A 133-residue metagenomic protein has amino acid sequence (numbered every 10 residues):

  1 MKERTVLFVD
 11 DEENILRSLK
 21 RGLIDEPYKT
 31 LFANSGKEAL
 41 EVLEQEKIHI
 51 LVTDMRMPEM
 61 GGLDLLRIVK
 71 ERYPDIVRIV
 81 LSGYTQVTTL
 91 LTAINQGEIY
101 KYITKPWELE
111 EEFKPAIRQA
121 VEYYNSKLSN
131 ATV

Functional and structural regions predicted by a protein language model:
R4, E13-L31: Two-component/phosphorelay signaling modules centered on CheY-like receiver
R4, N34-E38, G61-D64: Acidic catalytic/metal-coordinating carboxylates
D10, D54: Active-site residues of response regulator receiver
F32-I50: Acidic, metal-coordinating helix/loop segments flanking the phosphotransfer/catalytic sites of two-component signaling
E41, L63-D75: Short amphipathic alpha-helix used as the core "switch/output" element in two-component signaling
M57: Receiver (REC) domain active-site loop signature in two-component systems and cognate sites in sensor histidine kinases
D64, T85-I103, E111: Alpha4 helix (beta4-alpha4-beta5 surface) of REC/receiver domains from two-component response regulators
